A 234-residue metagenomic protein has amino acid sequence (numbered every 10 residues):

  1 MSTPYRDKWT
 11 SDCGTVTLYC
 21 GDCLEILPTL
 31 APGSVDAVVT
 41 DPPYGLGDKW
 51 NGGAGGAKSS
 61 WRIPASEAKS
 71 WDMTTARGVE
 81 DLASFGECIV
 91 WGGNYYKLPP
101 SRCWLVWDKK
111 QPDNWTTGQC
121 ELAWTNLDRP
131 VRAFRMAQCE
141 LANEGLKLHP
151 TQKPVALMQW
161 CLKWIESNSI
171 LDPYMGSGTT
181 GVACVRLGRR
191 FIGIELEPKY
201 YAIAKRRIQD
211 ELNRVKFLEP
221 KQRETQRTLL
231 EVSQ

Functional and structural regions predicted by a protein language model:
M1-L171, T179-Q234: Class I S-adenosyl-L-methionine-dependent methyltransferase catalytic core
Y174: Conserved glycine-centered beta->alpha loop in an early N-terminal alpha/beta scaffold
